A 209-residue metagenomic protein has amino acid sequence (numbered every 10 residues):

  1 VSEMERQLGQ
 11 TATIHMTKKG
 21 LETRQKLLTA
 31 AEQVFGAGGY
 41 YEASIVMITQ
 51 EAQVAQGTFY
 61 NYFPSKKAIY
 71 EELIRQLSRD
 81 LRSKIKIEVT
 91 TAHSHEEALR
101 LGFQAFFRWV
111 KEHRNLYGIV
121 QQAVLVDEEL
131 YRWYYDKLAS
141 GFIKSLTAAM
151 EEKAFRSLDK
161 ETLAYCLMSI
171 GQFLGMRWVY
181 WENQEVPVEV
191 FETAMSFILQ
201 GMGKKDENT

Functional and structural regions predicted by a protein language model:
V1-G38, I45-V54, A68: Basic, helix-initiating cap at the start of DNA-binding domains
V1-I14, R108, K144-E151, I170 (+2 more regions): C-terminal peripheral helix-coil segments that are non-catalytic and often amphipathic
A52-F63: Short hydrophobic/aromatic patch on the recognition helix
F63, Y70-L77: Alpha-helical DNA-contacting segments of helix-turn-helix folds
E72, K86-E112, L163-L167: Hydrophobic alpha-helical connector segments
R79-R82, E128-E152, E161-Y165, F173: Amphipathic alpha-helical packing segments from all-alpha helical-bundle domains
E97-L101, R132-K137, E151-M168, V186-E189 (+1 more regions): All-alpha amphipathic helical-bundle segments outside canonical DNA-binding/catalytic cores that form hydrophobic
A105-E129, F173-Y180: Amphipathic alpha-helical segments used for helix-helix packing
